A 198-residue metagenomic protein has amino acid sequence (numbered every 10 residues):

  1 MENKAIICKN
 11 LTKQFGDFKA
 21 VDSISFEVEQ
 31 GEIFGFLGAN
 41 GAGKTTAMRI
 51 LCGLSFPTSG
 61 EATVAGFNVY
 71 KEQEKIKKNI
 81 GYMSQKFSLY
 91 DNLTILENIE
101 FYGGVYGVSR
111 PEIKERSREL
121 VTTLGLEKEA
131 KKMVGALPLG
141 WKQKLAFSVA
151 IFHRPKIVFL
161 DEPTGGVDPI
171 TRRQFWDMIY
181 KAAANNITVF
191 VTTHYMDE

Functional and structural regions predicted by a protein language model:
G60-N68, K75-I76: Conserved ABC transporter NBD signature motif
E100, G104, P111-E129: Conserved ABC ATPase "signature" region
F147: Hydrophobic anchor residue at the start of the ABC signature
F152-K156: A short, proline-enriched helix->beta-strand linker immediately N-terminal to the Walker B motif in ABC-type P-loop
V158-D161, V167: Catalytic Walker B motif of ABC-type/P-loop ATPase nucleotide-binding domains
R173-N185: Helical segment within the ABC ATPase nucleotide-binding domain
